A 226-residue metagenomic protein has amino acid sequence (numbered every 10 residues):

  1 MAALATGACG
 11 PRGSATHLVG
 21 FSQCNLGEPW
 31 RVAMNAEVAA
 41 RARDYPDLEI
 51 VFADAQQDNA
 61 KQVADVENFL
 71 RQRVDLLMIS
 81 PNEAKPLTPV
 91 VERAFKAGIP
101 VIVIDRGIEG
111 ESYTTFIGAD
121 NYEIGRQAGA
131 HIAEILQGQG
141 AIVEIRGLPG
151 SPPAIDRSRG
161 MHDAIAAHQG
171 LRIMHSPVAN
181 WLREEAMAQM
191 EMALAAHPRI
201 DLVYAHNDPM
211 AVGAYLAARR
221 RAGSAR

Functional and structural regions predicted by a protein language model:
M1-G7: Bacterial N-terminal signal peptides
A8-R226: A residue-level marker of the well-folded mature domains of exported/periplasmic proteins
